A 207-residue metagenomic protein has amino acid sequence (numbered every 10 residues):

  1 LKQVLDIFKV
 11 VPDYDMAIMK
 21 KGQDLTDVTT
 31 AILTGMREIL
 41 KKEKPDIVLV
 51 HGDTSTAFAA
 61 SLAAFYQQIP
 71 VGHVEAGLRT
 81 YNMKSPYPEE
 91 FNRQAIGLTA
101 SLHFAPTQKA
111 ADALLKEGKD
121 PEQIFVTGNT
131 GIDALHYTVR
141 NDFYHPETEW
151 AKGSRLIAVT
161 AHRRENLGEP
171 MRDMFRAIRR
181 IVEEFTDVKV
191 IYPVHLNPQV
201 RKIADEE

Functional and structural regions predicted by a protein language model:
L1-A31, G35: Conserved nucleotide-sugar phosphate-binding/catalytic loop shared by glycosyltransferases and other
V4, N141-E207: Donor-nucleotide binding loops and adjacent catalytic segments primarily of GT-B fold Leloir glycosyltransferases
L33-D46: Short, well-structured alpha-helical segments in soluble
D46-I47, L156: Structural motif
L49-Q67: An aromatic- and histidine-rich active-site surface loop
G72-Y87, S101: A short, histidine- and acid-enriched strand-loop-helix "catalytic/donor-clamping" loop that lines the nucleotide-sugar
G97-E169, D173: A nucleotide-sugar donor-handling region in carbohydrate enzymes
